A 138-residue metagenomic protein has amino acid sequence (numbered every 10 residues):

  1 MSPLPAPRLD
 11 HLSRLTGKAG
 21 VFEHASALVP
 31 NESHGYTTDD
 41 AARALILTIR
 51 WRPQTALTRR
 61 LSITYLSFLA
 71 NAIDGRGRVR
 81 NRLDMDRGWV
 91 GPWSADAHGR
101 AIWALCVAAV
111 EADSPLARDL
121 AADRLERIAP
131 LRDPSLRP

Functional and structural regions predicted by a protein language model:
M1-R43, L47-G88, P115: Low-complexity, Ser/Thr/Pro/Gly-enriched N-terminal "stalk/linker" regions
H24, A108-E111: N-terminal alpha-helical interaction modules that lie
G35-R50, S94-A109, S135-P138: Well-ordered alpha-helical segments within folded domains of soluble proteins
L66-L69, L105, L125-A129: Buried hydrophobic core positions in alpha-solenoid tandem helical repeats
A72-G75, E111, R127, L131: Residue position in alpha-helical solenoids
N81, H98, A121, L125: Structured binding/interaction patches within domain cores
G91: Aromatic/His-enriched, Gly/Pro-containing loop or helix-boundary segments that lie immediately adjacent to catalytic
P115-P138: Asp-box/WD-like beta-propeller blade repeats and closely related beta-sheet repeat scaffolds
